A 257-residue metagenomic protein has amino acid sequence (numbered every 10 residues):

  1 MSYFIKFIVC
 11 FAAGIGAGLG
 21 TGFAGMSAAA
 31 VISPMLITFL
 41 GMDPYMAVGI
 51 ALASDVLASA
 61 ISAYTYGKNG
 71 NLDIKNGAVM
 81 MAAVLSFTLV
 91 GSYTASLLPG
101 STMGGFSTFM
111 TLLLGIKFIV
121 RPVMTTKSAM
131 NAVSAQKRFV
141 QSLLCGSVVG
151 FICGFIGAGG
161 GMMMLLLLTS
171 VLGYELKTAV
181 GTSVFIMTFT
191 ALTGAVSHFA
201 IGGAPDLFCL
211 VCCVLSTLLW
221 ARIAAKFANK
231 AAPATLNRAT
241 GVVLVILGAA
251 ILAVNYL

Functional and structural regions predicted by a protein language model:
M1-A17, S33-F39, P44, T65-F151 (+2 more regions): Juxtamembrane transmembrane-helix boundary motif
M1-K6, C10, A53-Y64, G159-L168: Hydrophobic, membrane-facing alpha-helical anchors
G18, V48-V56, V180-A191, L244: Transmembrane helix-bundle signature of multi-pass membrane transporters/permeases
L19-A28, K68-L72, V171-G181, A234: Membrane-helix interface "capping/anchor" motifs
F23-I32, G157-L167: Transmembrane helix boundary and interhelical junction motifs in multipass membrane proteins
M42-I50, K75-N76, G173-V184: Membrane-interface alpha-helices at helix entry/exit sites of multi-pass transporters
S54, T182-H198, F208-A221: A small-residue-rich subset of transmembrane alpha-helices
